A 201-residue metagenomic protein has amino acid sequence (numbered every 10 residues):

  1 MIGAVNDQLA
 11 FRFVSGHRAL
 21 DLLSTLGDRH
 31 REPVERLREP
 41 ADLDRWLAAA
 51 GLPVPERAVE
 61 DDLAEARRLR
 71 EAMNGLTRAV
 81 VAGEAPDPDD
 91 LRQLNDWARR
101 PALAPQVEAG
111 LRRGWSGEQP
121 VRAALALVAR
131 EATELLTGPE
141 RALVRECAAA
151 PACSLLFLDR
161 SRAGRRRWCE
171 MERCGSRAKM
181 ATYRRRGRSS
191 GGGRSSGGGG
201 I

Functional and structural regions predicted by a protein language model:
M1-E146, S154, G191-I201: Short helix-coil boundary/hinge micro-motifs
E140, A152-S154, R162, R173-G175: Short acidic/polar capping segments at secondary-structure boundaries
V144, A150, R166, M171 (+1 more regions): Residues immediately within or flanking Cys/His clusters that coordinate Zn2+ in small zinc-binding modules
L158-R166: Short linker/helix segments within small regulatory modules
A163, R173-R188: Basic DNA-binding region of bZIP-type proteins
